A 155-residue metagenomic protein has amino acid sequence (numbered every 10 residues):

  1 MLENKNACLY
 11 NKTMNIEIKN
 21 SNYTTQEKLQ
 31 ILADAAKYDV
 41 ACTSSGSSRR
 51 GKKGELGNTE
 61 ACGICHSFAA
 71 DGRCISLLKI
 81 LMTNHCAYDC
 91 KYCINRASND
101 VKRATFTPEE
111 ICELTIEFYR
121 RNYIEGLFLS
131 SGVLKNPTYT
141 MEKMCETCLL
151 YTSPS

Functional and structural regions predicted by a protein language model:
M1-H85: Flexible, acidic/Gly-rich N-terminal and inter-domain linker regions that tether and position cofactor-handling modules
K79-I80, E109-R120: Short, charged beta->alpha transition segments
I80-E109: Canonical Radical SAM [4Fe-4S] cluster-binding loop centered on the CxxxCxxC motif and its immediate flanking residues
K102-T107, I116, G132-P137: Fe-S ferredoxin-like electron-transfer domains and their immediately adjacent linker/connector regions across
E113, E117, K143-L150: Alpha-helical scaffolding segments of alpha/beta enzyme cores, especially the outer helices of TIM-barrel or partial
F118-S130: Short Fe-S-cluster ligation motifs
L127-E146: Conserved glycine-rich "GG(E/T)P / GGGxP" loop and the immediately following alpha-helix in the radical SAM core
Y151-S155: Conserved small/polar residues in nucleotide/adenosyl-binding loops
